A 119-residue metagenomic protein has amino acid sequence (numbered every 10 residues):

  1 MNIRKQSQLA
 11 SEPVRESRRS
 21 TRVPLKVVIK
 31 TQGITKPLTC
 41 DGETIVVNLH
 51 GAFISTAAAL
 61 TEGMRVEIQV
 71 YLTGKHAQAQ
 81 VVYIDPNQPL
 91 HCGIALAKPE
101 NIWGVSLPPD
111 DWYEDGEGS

Functional and structural regions predicted by a protein language model:
M1-S119: Structured alpha-helical
